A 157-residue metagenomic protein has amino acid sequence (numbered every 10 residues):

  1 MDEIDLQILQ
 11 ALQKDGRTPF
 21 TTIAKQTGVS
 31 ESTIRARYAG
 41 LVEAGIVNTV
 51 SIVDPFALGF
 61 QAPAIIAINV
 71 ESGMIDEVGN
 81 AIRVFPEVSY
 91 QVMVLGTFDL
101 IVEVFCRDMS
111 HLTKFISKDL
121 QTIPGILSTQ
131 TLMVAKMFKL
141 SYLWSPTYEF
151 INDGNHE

Functional and structural regions predicted by a protein language model:
M1-E157: A compositional/biophysical signature of low hydrophobicity enriched in polar/charged and small residues
